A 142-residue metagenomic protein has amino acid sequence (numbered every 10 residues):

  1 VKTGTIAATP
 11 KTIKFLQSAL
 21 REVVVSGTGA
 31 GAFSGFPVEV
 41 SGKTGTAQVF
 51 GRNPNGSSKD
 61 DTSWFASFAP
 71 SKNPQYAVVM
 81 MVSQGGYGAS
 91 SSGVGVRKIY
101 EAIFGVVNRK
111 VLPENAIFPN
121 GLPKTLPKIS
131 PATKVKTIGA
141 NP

Functional and structural regions predicted by a protein language model:
V1-G4, G93-P142: Short, gly/Ser/Thr-rich active-site loops of penicillin-recognizing serine hydrolases
V1-K110: Active-site beta-strand/loop architecture of penicillin-binding DD-peptidases
